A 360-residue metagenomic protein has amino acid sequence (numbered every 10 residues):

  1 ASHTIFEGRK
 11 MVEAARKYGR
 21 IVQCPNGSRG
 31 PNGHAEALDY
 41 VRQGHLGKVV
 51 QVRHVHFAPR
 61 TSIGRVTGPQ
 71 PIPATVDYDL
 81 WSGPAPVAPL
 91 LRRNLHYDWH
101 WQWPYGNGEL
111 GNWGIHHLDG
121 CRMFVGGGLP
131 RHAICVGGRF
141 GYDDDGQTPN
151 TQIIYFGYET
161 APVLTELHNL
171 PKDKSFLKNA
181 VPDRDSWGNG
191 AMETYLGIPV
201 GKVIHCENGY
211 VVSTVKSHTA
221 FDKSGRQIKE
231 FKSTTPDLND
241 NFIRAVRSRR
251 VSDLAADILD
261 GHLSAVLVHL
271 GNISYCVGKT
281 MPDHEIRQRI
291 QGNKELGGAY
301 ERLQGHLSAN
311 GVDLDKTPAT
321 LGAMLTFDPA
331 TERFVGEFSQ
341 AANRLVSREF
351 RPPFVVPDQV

Functional and structural regions predicted by a protein language model:
A1-G30, G44, G322: Beta-strand-loop-alpha-helix segment that lines the small-molecule cofactor/substrate pocket of alpha/beta enzymes
E7-K10, G33-E36, I154: Alpha-helical scaffold elements adjacent to nucleotide-binding pockets in ATP/GTP-utilizing enzyme cores
R20, E36, K48, R53-V55 (+1 more regions): Contiguous beta-strand/loop segments that form the cofactor/metal-binding neighborhood of enzyme cores
S28-P31, V41, C121, P357-D358: N-terminal Rossmann-like dinucleotide-binding module
